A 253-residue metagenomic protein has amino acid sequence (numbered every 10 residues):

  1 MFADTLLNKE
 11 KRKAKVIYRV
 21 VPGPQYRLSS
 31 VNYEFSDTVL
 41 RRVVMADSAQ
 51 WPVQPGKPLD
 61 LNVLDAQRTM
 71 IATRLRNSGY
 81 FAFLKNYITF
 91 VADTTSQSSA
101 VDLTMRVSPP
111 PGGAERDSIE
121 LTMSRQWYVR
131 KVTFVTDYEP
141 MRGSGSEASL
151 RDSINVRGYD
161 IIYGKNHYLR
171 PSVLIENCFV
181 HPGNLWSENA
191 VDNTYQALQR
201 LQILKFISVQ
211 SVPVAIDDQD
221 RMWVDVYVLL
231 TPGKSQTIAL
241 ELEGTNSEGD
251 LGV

Functional and structural regions predicted by a protein language model:
M1-D250: Periplasmic polypeptide-binding modules associated with outer-membrane biogenesis and secretion
